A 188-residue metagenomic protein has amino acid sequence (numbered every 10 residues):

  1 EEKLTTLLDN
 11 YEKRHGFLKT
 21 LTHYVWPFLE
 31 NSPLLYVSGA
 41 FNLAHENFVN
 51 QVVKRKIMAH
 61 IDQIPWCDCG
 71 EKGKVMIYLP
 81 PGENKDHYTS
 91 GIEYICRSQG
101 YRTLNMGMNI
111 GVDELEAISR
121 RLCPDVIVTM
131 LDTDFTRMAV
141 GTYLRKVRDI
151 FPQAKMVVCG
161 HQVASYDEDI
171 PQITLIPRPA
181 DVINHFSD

Functional and structural regions predicted by a protein language model:
E1-P65: Long amphipathic alpha-helical segments
N42, F48-D188: C-terminal regulatory/effector modules of DNA-binding transcriptional regulators
